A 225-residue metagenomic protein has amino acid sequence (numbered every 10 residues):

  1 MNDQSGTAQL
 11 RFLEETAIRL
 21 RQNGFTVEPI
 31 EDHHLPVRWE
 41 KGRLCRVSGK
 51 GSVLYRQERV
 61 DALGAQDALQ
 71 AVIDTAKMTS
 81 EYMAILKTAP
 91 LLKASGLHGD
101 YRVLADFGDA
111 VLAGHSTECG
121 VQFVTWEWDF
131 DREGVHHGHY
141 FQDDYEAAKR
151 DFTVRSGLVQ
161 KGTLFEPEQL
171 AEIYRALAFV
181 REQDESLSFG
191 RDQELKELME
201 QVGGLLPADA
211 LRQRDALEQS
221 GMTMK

Functional and structural regions predicted by a protein language model:
N2-V27: Short Lys/Arg-enriched alpha/beta "domain-start" segment
S5, E58-D61, R132-E146, Q160-G162: A short, exposed loop/beta-hairpin motif centered on an aromatic-Gly-Thr core
R38-A68, T75, E81: Long, continuous compositionally biased terminal/linker segments
G49, L112-H139: Short aromatic-glycine-(Arg/Gly/Cys) micro-motifs in beta-strand/loop hairpins
A71-M83, D144-Q160: Short, structured interface segments
T79-Q122: Short N-terminal "domain-start" leader segments that mark the transition from disordered tails or signal peptides into
K161-R212: Charged/polar low-complexity intrinsically disordered segments, enriched in acidic residues
L217-K225: Non-Sec secretion/translocation targeting segments of pathogen effectors
